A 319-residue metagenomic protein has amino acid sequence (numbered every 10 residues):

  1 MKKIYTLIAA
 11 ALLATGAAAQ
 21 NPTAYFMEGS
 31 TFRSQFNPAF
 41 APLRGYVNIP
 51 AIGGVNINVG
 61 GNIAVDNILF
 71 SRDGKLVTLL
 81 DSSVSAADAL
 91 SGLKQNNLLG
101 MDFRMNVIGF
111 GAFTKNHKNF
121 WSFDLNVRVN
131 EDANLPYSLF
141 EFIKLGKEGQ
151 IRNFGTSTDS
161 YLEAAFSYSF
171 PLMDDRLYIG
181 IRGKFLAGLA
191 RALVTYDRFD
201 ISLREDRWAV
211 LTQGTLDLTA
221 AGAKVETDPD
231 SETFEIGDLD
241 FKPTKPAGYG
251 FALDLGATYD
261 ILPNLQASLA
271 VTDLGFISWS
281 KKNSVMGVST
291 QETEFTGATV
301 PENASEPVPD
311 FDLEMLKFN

Functional and structural regions predicted by a protein language model:
M1-P22: Bacterial Sec-dependent N-terminal signal peptides
K3, K94-L98, R152-T156: Short coil/turn segments at secondary-structure boundaries
A9-A11, A41, D102, Y259: A generic structural signal for short, solvent-exposed coil/turn residues that cap or connect secondary-structure
A17-A133: N-terminal, post-signal peptide beta-strand-biased segments of exported outer-membrane/organellar beta-barrel and other
P22-A24, L139-N319: Outer-membrane beta-barrel porins/channels
N134-S138: Hydrophobic alpha-helical transmembrane segments of integral membrane proteins
